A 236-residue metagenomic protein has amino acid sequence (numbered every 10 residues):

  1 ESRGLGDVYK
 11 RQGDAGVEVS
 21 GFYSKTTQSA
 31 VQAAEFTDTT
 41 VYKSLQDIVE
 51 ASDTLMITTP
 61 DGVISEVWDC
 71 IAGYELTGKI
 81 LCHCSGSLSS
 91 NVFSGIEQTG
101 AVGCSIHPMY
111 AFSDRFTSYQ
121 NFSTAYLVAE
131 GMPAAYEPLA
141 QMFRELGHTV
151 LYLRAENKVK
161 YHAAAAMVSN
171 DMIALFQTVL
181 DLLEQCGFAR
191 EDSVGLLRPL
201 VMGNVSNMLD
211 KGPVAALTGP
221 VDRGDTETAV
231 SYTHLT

Functional and structural regions predicted by a protein language model:
E1-L5, Y9, H234: Single conserved hydrophobic/aromatic residue that forms the stacking wall/gate of nucleotide- or nucleobase-binding
R11-G13, F143: Hydrophobic alpha-helical packing residues
A15-A33: NAD(P)-binding Rossmann-fold cofactor-contacting core
V17-G21, S52-L55, G78-L81, T124-L127: Short active-site oxyanion
Q28-Q32, S90-V92, A135-E137: Short, charged/polar "capping" segments at the starts of alpha-helices and the immediately preceding loops
A33, Q98-G100, T117-L209: Internal alpha-helical scaffold of NAD(P)-dependent oxidoreductase catalytic cores
T40-T117: Rossmann-like NAD(P)(H) cofactor-binding subdomain of soluble oxidoreductases
N204-L235: Interdomain hinge/lid region at the active-site interface of Rossmann-like NAD(P)-dependent oxidoreductases
